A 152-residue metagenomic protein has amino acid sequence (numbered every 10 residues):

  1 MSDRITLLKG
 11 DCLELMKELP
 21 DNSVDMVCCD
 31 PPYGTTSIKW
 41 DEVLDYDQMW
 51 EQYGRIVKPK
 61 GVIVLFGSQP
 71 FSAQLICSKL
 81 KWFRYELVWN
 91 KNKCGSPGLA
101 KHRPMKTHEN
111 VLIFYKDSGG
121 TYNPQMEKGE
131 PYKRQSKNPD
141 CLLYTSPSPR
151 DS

Functional and structural regions predicted by a protein language model:
M1-S152: Core catalytic lobe of class I
